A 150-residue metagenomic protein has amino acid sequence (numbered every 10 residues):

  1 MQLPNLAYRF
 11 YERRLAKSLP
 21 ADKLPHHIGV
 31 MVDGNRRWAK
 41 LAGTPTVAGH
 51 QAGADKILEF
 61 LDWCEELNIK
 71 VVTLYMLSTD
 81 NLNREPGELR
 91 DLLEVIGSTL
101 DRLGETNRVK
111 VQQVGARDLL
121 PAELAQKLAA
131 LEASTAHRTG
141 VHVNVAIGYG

Functional and structural regions predicted by a protein language model:
M1-G150: Flexible, compositionally biased loop and terminal segments
